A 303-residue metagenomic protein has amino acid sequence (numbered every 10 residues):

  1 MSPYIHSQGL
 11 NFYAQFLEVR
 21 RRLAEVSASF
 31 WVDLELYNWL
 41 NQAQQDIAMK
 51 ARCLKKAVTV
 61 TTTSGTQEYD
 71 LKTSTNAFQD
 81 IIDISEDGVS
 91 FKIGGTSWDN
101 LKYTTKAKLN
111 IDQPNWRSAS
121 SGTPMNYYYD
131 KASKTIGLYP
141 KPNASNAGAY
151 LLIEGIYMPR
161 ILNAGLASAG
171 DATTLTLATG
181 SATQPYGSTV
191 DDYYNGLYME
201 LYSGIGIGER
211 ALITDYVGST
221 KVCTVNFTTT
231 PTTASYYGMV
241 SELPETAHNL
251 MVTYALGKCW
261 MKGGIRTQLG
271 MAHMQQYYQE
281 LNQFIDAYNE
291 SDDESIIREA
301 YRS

Functional and structural regions predicted by a protein language model:
M1-A28, L34-C53, K106-D171, L175 (+2 more regions): Internal mixed-charge
H6, T59-T61, S90: N-terminal non-cleavable signal-anchor helices
C53-K56, D99: Short secondary-structure capping/junction motifs at helix and strand boundaries
V58-F78, S168-Y186, S241: Surface-exposed ligand/attachment interfaces on beta-rich extracellular proteins
S64-T66, G88-V89, G95, K134 (+3 more regions): Intrinsic-disorder/low-complexity loop/linker signature
T66-K72, I93, D99-N100, N163-G165: Short, solvent-exposed polar/charged micro-motifs at secondary-structure junctions
A77-I93: Solvent-exposed beta-hairpin/edge-strand motifs
S90-K108: Short acidic, Gly/Pro-enriched loop/turn segments at secondary-structure junctions
